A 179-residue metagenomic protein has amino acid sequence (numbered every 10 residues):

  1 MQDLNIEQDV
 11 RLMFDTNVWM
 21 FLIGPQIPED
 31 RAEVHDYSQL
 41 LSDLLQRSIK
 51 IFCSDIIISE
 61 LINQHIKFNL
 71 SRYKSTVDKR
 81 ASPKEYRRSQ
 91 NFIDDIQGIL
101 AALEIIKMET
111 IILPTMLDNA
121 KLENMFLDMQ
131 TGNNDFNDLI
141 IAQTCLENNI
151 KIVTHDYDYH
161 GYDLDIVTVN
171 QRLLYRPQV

Functional and structural regions predicted by a protein language model:
M1-E7, A142-V179: Acidic, PIN/NYN-like endoribonuclease modules and their adjacent C-terminal/linker elements
M1-I56, N63-A81: Short, well-structured N-terminal submotif of metal-dependent ribonuclease cores
D15-N17, D138, D156: Acidic active-site catalytic centers that drive phospho-/nucleotidyl reactions and related ester hydrolyses
W19-M20, I57-E60, K67, N119 (+2 more regions): Short, solvent-exposed loop/turn segments at secondary-structure junctions
S38-S42, L100-L103, I141-A142: Short amphipathic alpha-helical segments and helix-helix/interface helices
F68, S75, K84-P114: Low-complexity, serine/threonine/proline-enriched polar segments
I105-K151: Active-site neighborhoods of divalent-metal-dependent phosphate/nucleic-acid chemistry enzymes
